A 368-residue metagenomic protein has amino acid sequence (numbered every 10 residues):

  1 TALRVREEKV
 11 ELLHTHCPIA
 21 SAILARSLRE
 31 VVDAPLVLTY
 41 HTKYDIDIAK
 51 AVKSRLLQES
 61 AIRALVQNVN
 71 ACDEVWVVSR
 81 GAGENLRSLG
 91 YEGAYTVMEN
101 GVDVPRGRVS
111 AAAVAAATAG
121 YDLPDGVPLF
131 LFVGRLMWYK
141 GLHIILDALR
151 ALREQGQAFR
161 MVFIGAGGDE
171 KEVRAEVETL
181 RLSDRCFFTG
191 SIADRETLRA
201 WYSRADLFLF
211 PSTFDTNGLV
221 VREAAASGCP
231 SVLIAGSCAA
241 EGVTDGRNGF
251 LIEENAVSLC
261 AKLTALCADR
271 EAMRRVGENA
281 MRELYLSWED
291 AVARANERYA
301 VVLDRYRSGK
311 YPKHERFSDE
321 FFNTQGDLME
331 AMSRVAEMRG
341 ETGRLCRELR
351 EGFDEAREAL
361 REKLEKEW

Functional and structural regions predicted by a protein language model:
V69, S191, R199-A205: Short alpha-helical donor nucleotide-sugar binding micro-motif in glycosyltransferases
G81, G101: Carbohydrate-associated surface elements
P128-A151, Q157, M161, G168-R174: A conserved mid-protein helix/loop that constitutes part of the nucleotide-sugar donor-binding site
R174-I192: Nucleotide-activated donor-binding/catalytic signature segment of Leloir-type glycosyltransferases, i.e., the conserved
T213: Aromatic "clamp/platform" in nucleotide-sugar-dependent glycosyltransferases that forms part of the donor/acceptor
P230-I234: Short hydrophobic beta-strand element within catalytic cores of glycosyltransferases and related nucleotide-activated
D245-G246, F250-A256, A265-R270: Conserved acidic donor-binding segment of nucleotide-sugar-dependent glycosyltransferases
A272-L286, D290, E297: A short, well-ordered alpha-helix in the C-terminal region of glycosyltransferases
